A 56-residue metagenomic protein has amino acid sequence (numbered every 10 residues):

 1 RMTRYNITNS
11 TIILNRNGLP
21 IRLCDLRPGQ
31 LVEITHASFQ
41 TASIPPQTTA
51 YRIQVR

Functional and structural regions predicted by a protein language model:
R1, R16-R56: Short, flexible, surface-exposed loop segments at domain boundaries
R1-S10: OB-fold (S1/OB) nucleic-acid-binding surfaces
N9-N17: Beta-loop motif signature
